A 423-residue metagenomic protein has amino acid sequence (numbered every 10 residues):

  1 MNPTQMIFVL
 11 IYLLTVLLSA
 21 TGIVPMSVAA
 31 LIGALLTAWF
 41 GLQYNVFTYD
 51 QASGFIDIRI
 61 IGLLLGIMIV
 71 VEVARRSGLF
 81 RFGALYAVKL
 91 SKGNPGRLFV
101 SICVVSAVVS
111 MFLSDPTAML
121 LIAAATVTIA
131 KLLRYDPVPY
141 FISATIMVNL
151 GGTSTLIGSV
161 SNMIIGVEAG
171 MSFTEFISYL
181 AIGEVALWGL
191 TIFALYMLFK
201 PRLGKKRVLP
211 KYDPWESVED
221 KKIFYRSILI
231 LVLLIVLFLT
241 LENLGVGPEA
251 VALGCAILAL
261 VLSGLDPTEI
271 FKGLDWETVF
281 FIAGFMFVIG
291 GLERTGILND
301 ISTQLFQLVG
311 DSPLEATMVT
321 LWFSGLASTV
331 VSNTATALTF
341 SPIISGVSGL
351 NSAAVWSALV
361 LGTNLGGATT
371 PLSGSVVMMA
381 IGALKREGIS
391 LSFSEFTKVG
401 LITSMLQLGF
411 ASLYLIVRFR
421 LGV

Functional and structural regions predicted by a protein language model:
M1-E72, F82, A181-D300, L391 (+1 more regions): Hydrophobic transmembrane alpha-helices of multi-pass small-molecule transporters
L14-V24, V105-S114, T145-I157, T240-N243 (+2 more regions): Transmembrane alpha-helix interface/packing and boundary motifs in multi-pass membrane proteins, characterized by
A30-A34, L98-C103, M119, Y140-V148 (+8 more regions): Alpha-helical transmembrane segments of multi-pass membrane proteins, especially transporters and channels
L36-Q43, A87, S91, L133 (+6 more regions): Structural signal for hydrophobic packing residues in well-ordered secondary-structure cores of soluble enzyme domains
V46-L133, W276-G349: Membrane-embedded alpha-helical segments and adjacent helix-loop junctions characteristic of multi-pass solute
R75, K131, V167, E242 (+3 more regions): Short polybasic/polar patches that bind polyanions
T128-P201, K206-V208, Y212-W215, L350-N351 (+1 more regions): Membrane-core helix-loop-helix motifs of multi-pass transport proteins
T174-W188, E315-V423: C-terminal transmembrane helix pair
